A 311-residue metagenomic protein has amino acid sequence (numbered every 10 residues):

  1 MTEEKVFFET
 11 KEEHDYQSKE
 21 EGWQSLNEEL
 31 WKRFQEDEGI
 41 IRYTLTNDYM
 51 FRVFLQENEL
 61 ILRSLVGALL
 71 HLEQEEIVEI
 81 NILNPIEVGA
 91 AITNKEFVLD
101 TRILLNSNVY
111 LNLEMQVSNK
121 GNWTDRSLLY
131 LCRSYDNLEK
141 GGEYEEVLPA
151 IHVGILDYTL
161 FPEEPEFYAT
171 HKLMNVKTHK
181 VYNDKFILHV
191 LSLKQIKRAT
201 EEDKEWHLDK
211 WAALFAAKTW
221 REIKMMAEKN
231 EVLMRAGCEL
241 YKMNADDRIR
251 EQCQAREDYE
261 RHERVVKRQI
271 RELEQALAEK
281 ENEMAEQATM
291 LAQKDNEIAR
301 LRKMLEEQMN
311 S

Functional and structural regions predicted by a protein language model:
M1-I187: Accessory alpha/beta interaction modules
T2-I41, L111-Q116, A213-S311: Short, charged alpha-helical interaction segments and adjacent helix-coil junctions
L45-F54, L193-T200, E222-M226: Short hinge/gating elements
D48-M50, A68, V190-S192, K210-A217 (+1 more regions): Short, hydrophobic/amphipathic alpha-helical patches that form generic packing surfaces within helical domains
E57, I61, D203-W206, E231-R235 (+1 more regions): Generic recognition of short, well-ordered alpha-helical interface segments
L138-E143, L160, H179, K197-T200 (+2 more regions): Short helix-to-loop capping/linker segments positioned immediately adjacent to catalytic or ligand/cofactor-binding
E164, A169-E201, E205-K210, A217-K218: A short, charged helix-loop
